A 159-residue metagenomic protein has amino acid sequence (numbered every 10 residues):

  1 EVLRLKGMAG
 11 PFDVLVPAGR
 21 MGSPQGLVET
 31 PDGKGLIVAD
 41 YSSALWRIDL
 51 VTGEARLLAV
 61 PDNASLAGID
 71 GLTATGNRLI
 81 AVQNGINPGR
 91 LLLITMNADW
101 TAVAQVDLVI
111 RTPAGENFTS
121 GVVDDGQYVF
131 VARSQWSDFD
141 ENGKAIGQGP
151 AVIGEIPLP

Functional and structural regions predicted by a protein language model:
E1-L3, A44-W46, P88-I94, F139-G154: Structural motif
E1-L5, D13-D49: Hydrophobic, aromatic-enriched interface-forming segments
L5-G10, D49-E54, T95-W100, P157-P159: Short loop/turn segments that connect beta-strands within beta-propeller blades
G10-A18, E54-D62, A104-R111: A short beta-strand motif characteristic of beta-propeller blades
A18-G35, N63-V82, P113-G126: Beta-rich, blade/repeat-based domains predominating in secreted/periplasmic proteins but also intracellular
E29-P31, G35-S42, A81-I86, F130-F139: Conserved beta-strand positions in repeat-built beta-propeller and related beta-rich domains
S43-I48, G53-D70: Anionic-ligand binding region
S120-P159: Blade-level signature of beta-propeller repeat domains, shared across WD40, Kelch, NHL, RCC1 and BNR/Asp-box propellers
